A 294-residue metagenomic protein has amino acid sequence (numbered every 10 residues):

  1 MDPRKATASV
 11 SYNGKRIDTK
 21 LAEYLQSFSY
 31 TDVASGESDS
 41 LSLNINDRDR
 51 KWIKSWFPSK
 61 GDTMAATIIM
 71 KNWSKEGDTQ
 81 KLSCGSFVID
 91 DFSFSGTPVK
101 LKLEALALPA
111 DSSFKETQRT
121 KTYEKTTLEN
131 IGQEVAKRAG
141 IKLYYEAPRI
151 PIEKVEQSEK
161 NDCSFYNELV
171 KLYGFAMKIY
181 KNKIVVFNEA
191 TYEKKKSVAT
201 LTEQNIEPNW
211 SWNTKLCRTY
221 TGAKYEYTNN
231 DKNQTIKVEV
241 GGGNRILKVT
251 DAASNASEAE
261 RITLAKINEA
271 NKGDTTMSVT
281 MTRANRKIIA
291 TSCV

Functional and structural regions predicted by a protein language model:
M1-A110: Assembly/oligomerization scaffold segments
F28-S59, I206-V294: An acidic/polar, Gly/Ser/Thr-rich interaction patch typically located in mid-to-C-terminal regions of proteins
L41-N44, A105, T120-Y144, Q157-Y180 (+2 more regions): Amphipathic, non-transmembrane alpha-helical segments in extracytoplasmic/periplasmic proteins
S59-A65, K125, E159, L201-I206 (+1 more regions): Glycine-centered loop/turn motifs
M70-N72, Y180, F187, E226-T228: Generic beta-strand/beta-sheet core signal
K100-D111, Y145-C217: Short beta-strand-centered interaction patches in the first periplasmic/extracellular domains of large envelope
D111, T122-K125, N233: A sequence/structural signal for flexible, mid-protein segments enriched in small/helix-disrupting residues
D111-T117: Acidic/histidine-rich, surface-exposed loop or edge segments in extracytoplasmic proteins
